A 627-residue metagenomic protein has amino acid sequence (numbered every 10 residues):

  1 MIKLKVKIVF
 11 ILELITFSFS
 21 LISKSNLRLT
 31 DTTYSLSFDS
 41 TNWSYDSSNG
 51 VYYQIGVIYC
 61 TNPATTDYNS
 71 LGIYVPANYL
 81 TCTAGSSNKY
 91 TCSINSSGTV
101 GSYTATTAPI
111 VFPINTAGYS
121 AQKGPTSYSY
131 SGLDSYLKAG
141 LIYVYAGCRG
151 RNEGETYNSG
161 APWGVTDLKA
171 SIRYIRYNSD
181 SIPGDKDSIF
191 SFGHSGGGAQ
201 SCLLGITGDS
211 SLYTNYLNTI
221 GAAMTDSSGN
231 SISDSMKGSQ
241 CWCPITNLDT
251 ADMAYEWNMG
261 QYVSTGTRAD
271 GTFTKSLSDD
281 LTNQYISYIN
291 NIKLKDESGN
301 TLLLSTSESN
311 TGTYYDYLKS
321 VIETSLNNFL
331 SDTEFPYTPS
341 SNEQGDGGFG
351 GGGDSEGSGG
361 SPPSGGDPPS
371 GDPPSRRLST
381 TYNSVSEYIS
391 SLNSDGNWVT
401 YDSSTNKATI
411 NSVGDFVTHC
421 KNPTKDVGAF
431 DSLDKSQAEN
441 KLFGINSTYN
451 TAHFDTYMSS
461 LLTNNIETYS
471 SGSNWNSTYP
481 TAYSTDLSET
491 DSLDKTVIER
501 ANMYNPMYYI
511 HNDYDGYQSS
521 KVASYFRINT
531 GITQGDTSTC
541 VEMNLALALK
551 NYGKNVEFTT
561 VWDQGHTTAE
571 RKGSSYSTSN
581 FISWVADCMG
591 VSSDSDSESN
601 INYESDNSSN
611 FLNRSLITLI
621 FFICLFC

Functional and structural regions predicted by a protein language model:
L21-T107: Catalytic-loop region of hydrolases
A105-A117: Short beta-strand element of the alpha/beta-hydrolase
T126-Y143: Short amphipathic alpha-helix adjacent to the substrate-entry channel of hydrolases
S159-S181: Alpha/beta-hydrolase active-site loop
Y177-Q261, D346-G353: Primarily recognizes the serine-hydrolase "nucleophile elbow" in alpha/beta-hydrolase and SGNH/GDSL folds
A251-Y255, D296-G353, G360-L392, R527-Q534 (+2 more regions): C-terminal catalytic histidine-bearing segment of alpha/beta-hydrolase fold enzymes
Y317-G360, G365-M503: Long, low-complexity, polar/charged, intrinsically disordered or flexibly structured peripheral segments
S595-S615: C-terminal GPI-anchoring signal of eukaryotic secretory precursors
